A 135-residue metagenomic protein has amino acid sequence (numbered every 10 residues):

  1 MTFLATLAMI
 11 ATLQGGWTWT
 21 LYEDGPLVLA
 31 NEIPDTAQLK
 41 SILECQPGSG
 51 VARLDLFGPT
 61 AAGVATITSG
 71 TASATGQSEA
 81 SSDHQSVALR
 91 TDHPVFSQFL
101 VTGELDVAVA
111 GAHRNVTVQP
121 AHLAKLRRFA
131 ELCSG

Functional and structural regions predicted by a protein language model:
T2-A11: Sec-dependent N-terminal signal peptides
A8, T20-D24, N31-P34, A65-I67 (+2 more regions): A short linear-motif detector with a strong N-terminal bias
A11-A61: An ectodomain-focused feature that recognizes extracytoplasmic/extracellular
W17-Y22, L43-Q46, I67, T75-A80 (+1 more regions): Short, exposed beta-strand/loop patches in secreted or surface proteins that constitute
K40-I42, V64-T66, R127-R128: A short, polar/proline- and glycine-enriched secondary-structure boundary/capping micro-motif
T60-S73: Extended low-complexity, serine/threonine- and proline-enriched intrinsically disordered segments
T71-G135: Internal interaction segment
